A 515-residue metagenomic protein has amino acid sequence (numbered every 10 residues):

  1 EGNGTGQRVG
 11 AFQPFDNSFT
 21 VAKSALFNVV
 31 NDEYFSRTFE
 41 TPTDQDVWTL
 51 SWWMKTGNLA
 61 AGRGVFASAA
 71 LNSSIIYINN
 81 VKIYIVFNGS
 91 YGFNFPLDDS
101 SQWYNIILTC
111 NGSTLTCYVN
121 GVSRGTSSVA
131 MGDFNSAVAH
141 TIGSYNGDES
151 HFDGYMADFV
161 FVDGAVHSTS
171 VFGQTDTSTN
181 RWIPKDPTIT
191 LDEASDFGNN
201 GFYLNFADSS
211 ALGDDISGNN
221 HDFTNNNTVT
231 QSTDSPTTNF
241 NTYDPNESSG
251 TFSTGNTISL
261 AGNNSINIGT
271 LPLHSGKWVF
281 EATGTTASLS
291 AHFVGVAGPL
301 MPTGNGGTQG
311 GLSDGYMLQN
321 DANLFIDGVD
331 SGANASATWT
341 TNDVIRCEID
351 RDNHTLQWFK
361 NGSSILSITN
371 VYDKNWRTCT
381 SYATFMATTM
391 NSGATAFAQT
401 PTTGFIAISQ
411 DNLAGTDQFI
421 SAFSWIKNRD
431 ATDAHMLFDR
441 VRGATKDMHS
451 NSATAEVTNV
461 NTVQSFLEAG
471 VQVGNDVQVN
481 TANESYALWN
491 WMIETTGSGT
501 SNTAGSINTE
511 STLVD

Functional and structural regions predicted by a protein language model:
E1-D46, V81-K82, Q231-I268, D515: Low-complexity, glycine/proline/serine-rich flexible segments
E1-K23, V30-N31, V122-G125, Y155-N220 (+6 more regions): Extended recognition patches within non-cytosolic domains
N3-V29, S51-A60, N72-G132, F325-G328 (+2 more regions): Extracellular glycan-interaction surfaces
V29-V47, Y91-D98, N146-D148, D186-S195 (+3 more regions): Short surface loop/edge beta-strand patches of beta-sandwich-type extracellular domains that form ligand-contact sites
V30-Y84, T114, A165-S170, L273-H274 (+3 more regions): Extracellular glycan-recognition modules
V86-F87, Y91-G92, N135-M156: Extracellular glycan-interaction patches encoded by glycine-rich segments
V119-H140, P187, K360-Y382: Short, solvent-exposed beta-strand-to-loop segments that form ligand-recognition rims of beta-rich domains
D196, A207, T224-F252, P302 (+3 more regions): Charged, alpha-helix-forming regions
